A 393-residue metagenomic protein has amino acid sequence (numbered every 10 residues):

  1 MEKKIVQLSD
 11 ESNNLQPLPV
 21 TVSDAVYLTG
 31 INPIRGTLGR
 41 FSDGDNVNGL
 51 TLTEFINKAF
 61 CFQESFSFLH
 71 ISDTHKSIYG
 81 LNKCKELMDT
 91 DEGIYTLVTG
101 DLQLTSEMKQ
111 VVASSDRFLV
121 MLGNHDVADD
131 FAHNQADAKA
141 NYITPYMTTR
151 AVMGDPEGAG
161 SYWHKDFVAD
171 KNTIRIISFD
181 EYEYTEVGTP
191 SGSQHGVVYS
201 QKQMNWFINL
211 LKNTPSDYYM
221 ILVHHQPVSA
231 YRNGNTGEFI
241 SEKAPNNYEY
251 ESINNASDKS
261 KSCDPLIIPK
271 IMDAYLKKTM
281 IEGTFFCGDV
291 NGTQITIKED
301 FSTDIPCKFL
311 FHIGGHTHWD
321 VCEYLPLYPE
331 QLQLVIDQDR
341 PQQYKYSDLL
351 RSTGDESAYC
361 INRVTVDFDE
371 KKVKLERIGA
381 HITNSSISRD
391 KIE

Functional and structural regions predicted by a protein language model:
M1-L52: Short, low-complexity N-terminal tether/leader segments at secretion or assembly junctions of large, surface-exposed
G44-V111: N-terminal active-site segment of His-dependent metallophosphoesterases
K58, F62, K83-Y95, L104 (+2 more regions): His/acidic metal-ligating clusters that form di-metal
F68-H70, T96-V98, V120, L222 (+1 more regions): Residue-level marker for buried hydrophobic side chains located in beta-strands that build the well-ordered beta-sheet
D73, G100-D101, G123-N124, H225 (+1 more regions): Active-site glycine-centered loops adjacent to acidic/histidine catalytic or metal-binding residues that shape
Y79, S106-E107, D129-D130, Y231-R232: Short N-terminal helix/helix-N-cap motif within the alpha/beta-hydrolase-1
E107-T214, C322, P326-V335, P341-S352 (+2 more regions): Extended active-site neighborhood of metal-dependent phosphoesterases/phosphodiesterases
F368-E393: Acidic, His/Gly-rich catalytic cores of divalent-metal-dependent hydrolytic chemistry
